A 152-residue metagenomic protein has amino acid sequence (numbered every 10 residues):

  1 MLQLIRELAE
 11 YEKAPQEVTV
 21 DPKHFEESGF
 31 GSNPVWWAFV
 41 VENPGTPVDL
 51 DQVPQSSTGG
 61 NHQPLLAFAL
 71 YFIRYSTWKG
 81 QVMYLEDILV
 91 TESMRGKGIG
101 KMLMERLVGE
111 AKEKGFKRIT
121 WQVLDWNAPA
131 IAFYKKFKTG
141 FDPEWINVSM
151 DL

Functional and structural regions predicted by a protein language model:
L2-S28: Conserved GNAT-fold acetyl-CoA-binding loop/helix
E26-V40, P44-S57: A short helix-loop-beta-strand connector motif used in the catalytic cores of GNAT acetyltransferases and, in some
V35, P47-V48, N61-A67, P129: Glycine-rich acetyl-CoA-binding "A-motif" of GNAT/NAT acetyltransferases
A69-W78: A conserved beta-strand-loop-helix scaffold within acyl/acetyltransferase catalytic domains
V90, G96-G109, A132-K136: Conserved acetyl-CoA-binding loop-helix of GNAT-fold acetyltransferases
M104, A111-V123: Conserved GNAT acetyl-CoA-binding A-motif
V108, F116, K135-E144: Conserved acetyl-CoA-binding loop of GNAT-fold acetyltransferases
W121-A130, F141-D142, S149-L152: Conserved beta-strand-loop-alpha-helix junction that forms the acyl-donor binding cleft
